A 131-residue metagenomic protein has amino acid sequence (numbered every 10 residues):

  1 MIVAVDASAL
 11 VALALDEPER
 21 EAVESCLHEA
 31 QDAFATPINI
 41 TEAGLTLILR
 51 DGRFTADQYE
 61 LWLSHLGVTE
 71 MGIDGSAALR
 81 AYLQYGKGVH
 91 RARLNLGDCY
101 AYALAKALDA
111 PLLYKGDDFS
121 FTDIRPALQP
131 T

Functional and structural regions predicted by a protein language model:
M1, A30-A33, H65-G67, K106-P111: Short active-site oxyanion
M1-A35, I48-L61, P130-T131: Short, well-structured N-terminal submotif of metal-dependent ribonuclease cores
D6, D98, G116-D118: Acidic active-site catalytic centers that drive phospho-/nucleotidyl reactions and related ester hydrolyses
L10-V11, I40, F119-S120: A generic structural signal for short hydrophobic patches within well-formed alpha-helices
R20, I40, A56, G75-L79: A general structural signal for well-ordered alpha-helical segments in protein cores
T69-P111: Active-site neighborhoods of divalent-metal-dependent phosphate/nucleic-acid chemistry enzymes
Y102-T131: Acidic, PIN/NYN-like endoribonuclease modules and their adjacent C-terminal/linker elements
